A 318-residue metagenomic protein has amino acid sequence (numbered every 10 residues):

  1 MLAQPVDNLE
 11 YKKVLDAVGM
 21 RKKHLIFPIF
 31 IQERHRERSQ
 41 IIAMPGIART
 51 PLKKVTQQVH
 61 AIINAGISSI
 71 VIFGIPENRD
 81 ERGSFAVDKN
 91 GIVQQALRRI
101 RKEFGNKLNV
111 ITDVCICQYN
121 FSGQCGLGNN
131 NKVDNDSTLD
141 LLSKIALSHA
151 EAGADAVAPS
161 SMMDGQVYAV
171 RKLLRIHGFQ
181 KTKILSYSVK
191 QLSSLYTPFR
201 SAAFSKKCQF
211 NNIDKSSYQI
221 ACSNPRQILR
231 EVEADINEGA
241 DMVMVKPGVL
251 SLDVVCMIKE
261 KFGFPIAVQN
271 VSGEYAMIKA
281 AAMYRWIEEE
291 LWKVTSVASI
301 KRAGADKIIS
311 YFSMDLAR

Functional and structural regions predicted by a protein language model:
M1-L9: Charged, compositionally biased N-terminal leader segments and the immediate start of the first structured element
N8, D16-F27, Q32-R318: Alpha/beta enzyme core
